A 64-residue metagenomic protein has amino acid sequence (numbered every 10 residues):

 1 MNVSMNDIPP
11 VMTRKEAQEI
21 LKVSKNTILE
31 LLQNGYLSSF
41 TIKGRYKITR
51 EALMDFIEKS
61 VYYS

Functional and structural regions predicted by a protein language model:
M1-P9: A detector for short, charged/polar N-terminal pre-domain segments
V3-S4, L53-S64: A short, Lys/Arg-enriched interface patch at domain edges and termini
S4-M5, S24, E30, D55: Intrinsically disordered, low-complexity peptide-like regions
E16-Q18: Short alpha-helical "recognition helix" segments of helix-turn-helix
I20-K47: Major-groove DNA-recognition helix of helix-turn-helix-type DNA-binding domains
